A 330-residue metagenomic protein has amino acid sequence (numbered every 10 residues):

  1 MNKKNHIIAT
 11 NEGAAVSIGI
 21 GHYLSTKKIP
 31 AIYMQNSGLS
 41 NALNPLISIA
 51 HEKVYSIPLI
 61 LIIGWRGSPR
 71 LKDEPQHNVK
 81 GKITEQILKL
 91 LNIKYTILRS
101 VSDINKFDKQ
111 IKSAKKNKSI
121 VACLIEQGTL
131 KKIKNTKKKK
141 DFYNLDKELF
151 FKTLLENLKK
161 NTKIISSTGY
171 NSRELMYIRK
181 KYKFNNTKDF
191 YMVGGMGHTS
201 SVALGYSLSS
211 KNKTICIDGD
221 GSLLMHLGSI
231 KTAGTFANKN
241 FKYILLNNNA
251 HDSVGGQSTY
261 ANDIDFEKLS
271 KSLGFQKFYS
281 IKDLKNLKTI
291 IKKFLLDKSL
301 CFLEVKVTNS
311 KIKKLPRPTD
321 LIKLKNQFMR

Functional and structural regions predicted by a protein language model:
M1, L43-P45, L71-P75, K132-K138 (+4 more regions): Short acidic, glycine/serine/threonine-rich loops at helix termini
M1, N135-T199: Active-site diphosphate/adenylate-binding microenvironment
M1-G64, R173-N248: Thiamine diphosphate
K28-I32, L59, N117-I125, T162-I164 (+3 more regions): Generic beta-sheet signal
S37-A42, R99-F107, Y143-D146, G221-H226 (+1 more regions): Active-site glycine- and acidic-residue-rich loops that bind and position anionic ligands or nucleotide-like cofactors
N41-P45, I49, I120-K160, L296-R330: Glycine/aspartate-rich loop-and-adjacent alpha/beta segment that forms the canonical ThDP
R66-G67, I125-K131, T168-S172, N248-A250 (+1 more regions): Glycine-rich beta-alpha junction loops
K72-Q110, Q257-K293: Conserved thiamine diphosphate
